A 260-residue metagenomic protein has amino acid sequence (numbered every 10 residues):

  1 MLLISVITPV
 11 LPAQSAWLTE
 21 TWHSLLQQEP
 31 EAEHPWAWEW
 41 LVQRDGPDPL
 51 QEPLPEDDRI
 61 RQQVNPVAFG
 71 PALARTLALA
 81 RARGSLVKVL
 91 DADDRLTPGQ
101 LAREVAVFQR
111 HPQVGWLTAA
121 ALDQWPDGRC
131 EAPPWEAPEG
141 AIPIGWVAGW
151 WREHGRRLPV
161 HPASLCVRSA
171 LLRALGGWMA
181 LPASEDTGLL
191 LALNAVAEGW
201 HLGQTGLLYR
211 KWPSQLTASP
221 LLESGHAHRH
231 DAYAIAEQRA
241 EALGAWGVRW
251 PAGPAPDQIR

Functional and structural regions predicted by a protein language model:
A13-E29: Short, well-formed alpha-helical segments that are part of the catalytic scaffolds of diverse glycosyltransferases
W22, E33-P47, Q63-N65, A92: Short beta-strand/loop segment that forms part of the nucleotide-sugar
N65-A82: Glycine-rich, basic loop-to-helix element that forms the pyrophosphate-binding segment of sugar-nucleotide handling
V87: Short aromatic/hydrophobic "clamp" motif used to bind/position activated sugar donors
L101-P133: Conserved donor NDP-sugar-binding/catalytic core segment of glycosyltransferases
G145, T205, Y209-W212, A218-P251: Catalytic core of nucleotide-sugar-dependent glycosyltransferases
G145-V167: A recurrent flexible, glycine/aromatic-enriched loop bordering the glycosyltransferase active site that acts as
P182-L189: Acidic donor-binding loop at a coil-to-helix junction in glycosyltransferase catalytic cores that engages
